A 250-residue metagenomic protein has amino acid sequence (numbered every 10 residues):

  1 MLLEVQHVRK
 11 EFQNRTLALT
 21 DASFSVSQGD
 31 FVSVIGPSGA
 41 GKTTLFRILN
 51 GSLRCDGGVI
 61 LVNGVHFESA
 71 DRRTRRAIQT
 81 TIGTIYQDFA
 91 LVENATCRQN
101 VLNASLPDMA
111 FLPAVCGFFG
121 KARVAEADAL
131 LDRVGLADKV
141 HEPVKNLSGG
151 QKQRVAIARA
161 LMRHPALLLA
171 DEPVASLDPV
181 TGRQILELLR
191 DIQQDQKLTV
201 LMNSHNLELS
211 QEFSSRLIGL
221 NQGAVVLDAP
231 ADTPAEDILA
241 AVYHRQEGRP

Functional and structural regions predicted by a protein language model:
N50: Helix-to-loop junction immediately C-terminal to a conserved catalytic motif
V59-A77: ABC ATPase NBD Q-loop/coupling interface
F111-D138: Conserved ABC ATPase "signature" region
P143-L147, Q151: Conserved ABC ATPase signature
L168-D171: Catalytic Walker B motif of ABC-type/P-loop ATPase nucleotide-binding domains
P179-T181: Helix N-cap at the start of a conserved alpha-helix in ABC-type nucleotide-binding domains
S204-H205: H-loop/switch region of ABC-family ATPase nucleotide-binding domains
